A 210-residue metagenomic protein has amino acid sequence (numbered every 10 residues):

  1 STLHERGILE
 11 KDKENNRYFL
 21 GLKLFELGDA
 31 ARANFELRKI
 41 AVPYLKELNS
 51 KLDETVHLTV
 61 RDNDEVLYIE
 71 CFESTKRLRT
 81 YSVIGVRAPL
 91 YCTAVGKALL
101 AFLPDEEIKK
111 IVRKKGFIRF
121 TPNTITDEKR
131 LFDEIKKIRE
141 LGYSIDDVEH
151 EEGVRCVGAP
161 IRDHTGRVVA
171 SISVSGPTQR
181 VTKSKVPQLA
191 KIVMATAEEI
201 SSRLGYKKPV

Functional and structural regions predicted by a protein language model:
S1-K39, K46, S202-Y206: N-terminal helix-turn-helix
T2-I8, G21-K23, H57, E65-C71 (+4 more regions): Residue-level recognition of specific faces of alpha-helices
K13, R61, D163-H164: Short, acidic, Ser/Thr-enriched surface-loop or helix-capping motifs
R17, G21, N34, R38 (+7 more regions): Short, structured helix-loop boundary elements
E26-R77, F102-D105, L131: All-alpha effector-binding/dimerization core of bacterial HTH-type transcriptional repressors
L78-H150: Short, solvent-exposed recognition segments
E107-I111, K115-R119, M194-V210: Cysteine/selenocysteine-centered motifs that mediate thiol-based redox chemistry or coordinate metal-sulfur cofactors
T126-T196: Extended hydrophobic
